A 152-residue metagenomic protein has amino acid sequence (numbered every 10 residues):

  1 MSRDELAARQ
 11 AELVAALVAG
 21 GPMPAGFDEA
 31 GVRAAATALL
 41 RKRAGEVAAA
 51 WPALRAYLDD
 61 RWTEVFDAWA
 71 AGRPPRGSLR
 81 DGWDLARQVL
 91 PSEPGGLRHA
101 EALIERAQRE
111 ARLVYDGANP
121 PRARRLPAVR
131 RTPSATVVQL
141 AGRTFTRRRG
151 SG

Functional and structural regions predicted by a protein language model:
M1-G152: Long, compositionally biased intrinsically disordered regulatory segments in eukaryotic proteins
